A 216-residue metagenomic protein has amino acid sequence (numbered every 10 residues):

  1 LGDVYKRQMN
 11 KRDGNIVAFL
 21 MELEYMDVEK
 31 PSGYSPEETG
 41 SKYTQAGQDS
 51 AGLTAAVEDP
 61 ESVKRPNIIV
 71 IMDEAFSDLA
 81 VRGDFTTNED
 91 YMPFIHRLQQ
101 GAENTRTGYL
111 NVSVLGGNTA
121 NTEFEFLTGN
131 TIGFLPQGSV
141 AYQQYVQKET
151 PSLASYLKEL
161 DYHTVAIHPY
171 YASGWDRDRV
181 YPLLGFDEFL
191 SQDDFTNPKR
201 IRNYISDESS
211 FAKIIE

Functional and structural regions predicted by a protein language model:
D3-E216: Soluble catalytic regions of membrane-associated enzymes that act on cell-envelope and secretory-pathway components
